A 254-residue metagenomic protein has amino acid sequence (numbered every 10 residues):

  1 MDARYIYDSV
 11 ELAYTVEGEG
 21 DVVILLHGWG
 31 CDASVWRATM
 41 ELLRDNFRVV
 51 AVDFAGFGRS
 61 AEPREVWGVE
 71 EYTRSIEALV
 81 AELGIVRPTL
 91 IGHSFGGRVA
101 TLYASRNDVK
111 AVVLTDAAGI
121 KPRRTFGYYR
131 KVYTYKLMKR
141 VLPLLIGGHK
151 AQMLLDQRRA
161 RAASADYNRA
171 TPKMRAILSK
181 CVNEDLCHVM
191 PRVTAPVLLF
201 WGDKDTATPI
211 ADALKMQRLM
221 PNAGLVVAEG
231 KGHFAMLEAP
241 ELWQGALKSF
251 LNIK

Functional and structural regions predicted by a protein language model:
M1-V23, R44-F47, L83-V86, K110 (+2 more regions): Alpha/beta-hydrolase fold catalytic core
Y7, T15, R37-A38, A51-I91 (+1 more regions): Active-site loop/oxyanion-hole signature of alpha/beta-hydrolase fold enzymes
V10, T15-R59: Conserved HGGG/HGGXW glycine-rich cap/lid loop of the alpha/beta-hydrolase fold
R98-S105, V109-L144: Flexible "cap/lid" loop of the alpha/beta hydrolase fold
T125, R140-A195: Conserved alpha/beta-hydrolase catalytic His-Asp/Glu region
V193, L199-W201, D205: Short beta-strand/loop motif that positions the catalytic acidic residue of the alpha/beta-hydrolase fold
T206-D212: Conserved alpha/beta-hydrolase "acid-adjacent" motif
K231-L242: Catalytic histidine-centered segment of alpha/beta-hydrolase-like enzymes
